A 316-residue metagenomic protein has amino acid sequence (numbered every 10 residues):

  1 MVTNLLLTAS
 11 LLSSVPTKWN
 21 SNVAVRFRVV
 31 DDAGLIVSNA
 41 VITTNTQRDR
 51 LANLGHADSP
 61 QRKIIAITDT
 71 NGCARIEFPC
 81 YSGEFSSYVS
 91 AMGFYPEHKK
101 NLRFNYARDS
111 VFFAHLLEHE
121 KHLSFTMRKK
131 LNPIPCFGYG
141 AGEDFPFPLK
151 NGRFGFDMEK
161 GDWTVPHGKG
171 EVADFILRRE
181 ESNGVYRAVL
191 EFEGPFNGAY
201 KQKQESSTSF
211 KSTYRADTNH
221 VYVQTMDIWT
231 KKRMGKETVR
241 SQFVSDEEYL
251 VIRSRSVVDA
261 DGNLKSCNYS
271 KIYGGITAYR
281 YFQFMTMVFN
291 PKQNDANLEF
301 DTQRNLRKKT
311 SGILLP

Functional and structural regions predicted by a protein language model:
L6-I36, T43-R48: Beta-strand-rich domain onsets/edges
V23-D31, G72, F125, P133-C136: A short, amphipathic beta-strand motif
V41-T43, Y88: Beta-strand signatures of extracellular beta-sandwich domains
N45-L51, M92-F94: Change "in extracellular beta-sheet-rich domains … of secreted and cell-surface proteins" to "in beta-sheet-rich domains
R50-I76: Short, acidic Ser/Thr/Gly-rich low-complexity loop/linker segments typical of extracellular and cell-surface proteins
Y81-V111: A short, solvent-exposed loop/turn motif at the edges and junctions of modular extracellular/periplasmic domains
E118-H122, T126-D261, M287-N297, N305-P316: A domain-level signal for the mature, folded cores of soluble proteins
D259-I272: Short coil-to-beta-strand transition motifs
